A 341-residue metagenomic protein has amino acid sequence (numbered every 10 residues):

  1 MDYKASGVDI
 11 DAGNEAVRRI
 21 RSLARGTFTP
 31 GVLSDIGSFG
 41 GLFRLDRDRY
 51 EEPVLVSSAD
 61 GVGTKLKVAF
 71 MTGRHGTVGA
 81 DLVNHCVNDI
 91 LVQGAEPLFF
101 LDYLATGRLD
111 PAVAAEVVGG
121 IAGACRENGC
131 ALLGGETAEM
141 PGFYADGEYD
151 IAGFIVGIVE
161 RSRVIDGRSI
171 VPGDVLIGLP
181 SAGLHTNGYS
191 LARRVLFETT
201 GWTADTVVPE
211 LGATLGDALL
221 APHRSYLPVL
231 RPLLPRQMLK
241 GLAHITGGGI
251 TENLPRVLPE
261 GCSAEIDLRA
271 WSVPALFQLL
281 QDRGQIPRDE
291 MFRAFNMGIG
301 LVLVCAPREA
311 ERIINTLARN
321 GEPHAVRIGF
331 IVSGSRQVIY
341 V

Functional and structural regions predicted by a protein language model:
M1-L33: N-terminal amphipathic/basic leader segments beginning at the initiator methionine
D2-A5, S22, V113-A131, Y144-I151 (+3 more regions): Glycine-/charge-enriched secondary-structure boundary and capping motifs
V8, A12, V78, N187 (+2 more regions): A generic structural signal for residues located within well-ordered alpha-helices of large catalytic or ligand-binding
S22-A182: Glycine-rich phosphate/pyrophosphate-binding loop regions near the starts of catalytic domains
R47, L104-A105, G183, G249 (+2 more regions): Short, glycine/serine-rich, charged loops/turns that create anion-binding and catalytic segments at active sites
A59, D150, R163-L215, T251: Short, acidic (Asp/Glu-rich) active-site segment that either coordinates a divalent metal cofactor
